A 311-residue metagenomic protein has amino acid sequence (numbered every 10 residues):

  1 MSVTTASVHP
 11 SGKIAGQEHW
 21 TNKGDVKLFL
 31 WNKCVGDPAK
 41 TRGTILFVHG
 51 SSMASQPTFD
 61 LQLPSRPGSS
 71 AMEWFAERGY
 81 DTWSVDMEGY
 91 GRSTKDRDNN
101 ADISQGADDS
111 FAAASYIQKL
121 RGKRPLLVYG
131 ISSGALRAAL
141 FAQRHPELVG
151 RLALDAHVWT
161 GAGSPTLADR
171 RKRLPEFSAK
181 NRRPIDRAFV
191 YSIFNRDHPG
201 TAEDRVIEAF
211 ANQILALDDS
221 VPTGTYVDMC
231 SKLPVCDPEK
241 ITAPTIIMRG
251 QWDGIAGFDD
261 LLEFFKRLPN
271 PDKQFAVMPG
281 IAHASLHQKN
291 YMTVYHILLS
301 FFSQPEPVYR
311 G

Functional and structural regions predicted by a protein language model:
V3-A39: N-terminal cap/lid segment of alpha/beta-hydrolase-fold proteins
D37-Y80: Short, surface-exposed "cap/lid" segments of acyl-processing enzymes
Q56-P57, W83-A101, H283: Glycine-rich "HGGG/HGxG" loop immediately N-terminal to the catalytic nucleophile of the alpha/beta-hydrolase
A107-P125: Conserved acidic catalytic loop of the alpha/beta-hydrolase fold
R124-Y129, S133-T160: Conserved hydrolase catalytic core segment
T166-M248, R267: Alpha/beta-hydrolase
G254-D260: Conserved alpha/beta-hydrolase "acid-adjacent" motif
I281-M292: Catalytic histidine-centered segment of alpha/beta-hydrolase-like enzymes
